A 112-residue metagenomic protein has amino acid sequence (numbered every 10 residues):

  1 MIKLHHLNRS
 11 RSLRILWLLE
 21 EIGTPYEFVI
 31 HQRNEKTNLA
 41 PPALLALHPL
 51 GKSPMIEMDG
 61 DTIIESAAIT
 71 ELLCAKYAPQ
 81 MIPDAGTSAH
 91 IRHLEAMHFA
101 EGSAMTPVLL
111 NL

Functional and structural regions predicted by a protein language model:
M1-L112: GST-like domain detector, emphasizing the conserved glutathione-binding G-site in the N-terminal thioredoxin-like
